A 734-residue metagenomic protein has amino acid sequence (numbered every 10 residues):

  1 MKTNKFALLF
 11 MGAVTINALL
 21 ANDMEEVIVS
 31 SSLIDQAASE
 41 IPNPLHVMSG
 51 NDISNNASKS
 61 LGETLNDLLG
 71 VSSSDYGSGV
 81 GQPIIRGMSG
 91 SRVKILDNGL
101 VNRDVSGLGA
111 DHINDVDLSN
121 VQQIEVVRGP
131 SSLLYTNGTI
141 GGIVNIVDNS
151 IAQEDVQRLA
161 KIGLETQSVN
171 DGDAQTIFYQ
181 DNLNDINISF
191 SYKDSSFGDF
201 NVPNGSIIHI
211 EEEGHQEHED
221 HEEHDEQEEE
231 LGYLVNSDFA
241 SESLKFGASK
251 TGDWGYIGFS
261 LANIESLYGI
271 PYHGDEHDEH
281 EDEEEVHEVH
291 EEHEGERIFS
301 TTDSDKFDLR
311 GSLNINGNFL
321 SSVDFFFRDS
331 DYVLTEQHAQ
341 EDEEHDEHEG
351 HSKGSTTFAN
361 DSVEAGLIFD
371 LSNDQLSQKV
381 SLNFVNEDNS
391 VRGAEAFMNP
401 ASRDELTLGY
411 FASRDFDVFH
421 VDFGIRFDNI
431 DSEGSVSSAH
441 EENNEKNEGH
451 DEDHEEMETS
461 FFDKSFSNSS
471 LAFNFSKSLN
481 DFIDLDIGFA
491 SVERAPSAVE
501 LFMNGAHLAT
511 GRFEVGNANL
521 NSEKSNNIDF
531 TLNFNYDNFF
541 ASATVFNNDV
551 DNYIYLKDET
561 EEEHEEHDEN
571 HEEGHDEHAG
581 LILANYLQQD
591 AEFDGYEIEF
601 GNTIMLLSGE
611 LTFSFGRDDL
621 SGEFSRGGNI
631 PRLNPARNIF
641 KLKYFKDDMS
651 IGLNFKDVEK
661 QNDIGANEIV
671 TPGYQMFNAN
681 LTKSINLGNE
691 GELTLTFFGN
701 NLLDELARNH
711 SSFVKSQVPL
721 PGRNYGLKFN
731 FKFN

Functional and structural regions predicted by a protein language model:
G62-D104: Extracytoplasmic beta-strand/coil segments of soluble accessory domains associated with Gram-negative outer-membrane
V101-R128: Short acidic/polar hinge/loop motifs at secondary-structure boundaries that mediate gating or recognition
N120-Q123, R128, L133-I208, D238-E242 (+1 more regions): Outer-membrane beta-barrel translocator/receptor signature
S168, E294-R310, T459-N474, S478 (+6 more regions): Outer-membrane beta-barrel signature, preferentially recognizing the C-terminal barrel domain of Gram-negative
N170-S196, I208-P271, F299-L320, S372-L376 (+5 more regions): Transmembrane beta-barrel wall of Gram-negative outer-membrane proteins
P203, D551, K683-N734: C-terminal beta-signal and adjacent terminal beta-strands/loops of Gram-negative outer-membrane beta-barrel proteins
V235-S237, S241, Y256-S322, D329-S362 (+3 more regions): Flexible loop and strand-edge segments within Gram-negative outer membrane beta-barrel domains
Q375, V421, F546-V550, E561 (+2 more regions): Gram-negative outer-membrane beta-barrel transporters
